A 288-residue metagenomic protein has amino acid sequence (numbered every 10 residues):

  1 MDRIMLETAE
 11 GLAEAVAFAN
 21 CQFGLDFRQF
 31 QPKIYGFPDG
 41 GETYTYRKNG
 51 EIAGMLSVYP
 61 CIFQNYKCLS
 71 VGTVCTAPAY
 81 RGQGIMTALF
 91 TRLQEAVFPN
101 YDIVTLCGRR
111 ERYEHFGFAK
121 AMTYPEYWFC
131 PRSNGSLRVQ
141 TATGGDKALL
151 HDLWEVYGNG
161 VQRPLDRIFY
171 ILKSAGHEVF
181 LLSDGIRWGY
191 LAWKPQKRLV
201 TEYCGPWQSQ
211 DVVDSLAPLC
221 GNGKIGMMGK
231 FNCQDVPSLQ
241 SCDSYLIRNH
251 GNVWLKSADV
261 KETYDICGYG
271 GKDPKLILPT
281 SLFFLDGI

Functional and structural regions predicted by a protein language model:
M1-P60, Y66-S70, S133-L165, Q196-R198 (+2 more regions): Short amphipathic alpha-helix that is part of the acyltransferase structural core
V71, I103-G108, M227: Conserved hydrophobic beta-strand within the GNAT/NAT acetyltransferase core sheet that lines the active-site cleft
T76, G82-E95, W207-L219: Conserved acetyl-CoA-binding loop-helix of GNAT-fold acetyltransferases
P99-D102, H177, C220-K224: Short, high-confidence coil segments that cap the C-terminus of an alpha-helix and link into the following beta-strand
I103, E114-H115: Hydrophobic or amphipathic alpha-helical targeting/insertion segments
E111, A119-G135, Y203, A217-I288: Active-site/acyl-donor-binding loops of N-acyltransferases
F118-Q210, S215: Amide-forming acyltransferase catalytic core, primarily the GNAT-like/NAT-type and related acyltransferase folds
